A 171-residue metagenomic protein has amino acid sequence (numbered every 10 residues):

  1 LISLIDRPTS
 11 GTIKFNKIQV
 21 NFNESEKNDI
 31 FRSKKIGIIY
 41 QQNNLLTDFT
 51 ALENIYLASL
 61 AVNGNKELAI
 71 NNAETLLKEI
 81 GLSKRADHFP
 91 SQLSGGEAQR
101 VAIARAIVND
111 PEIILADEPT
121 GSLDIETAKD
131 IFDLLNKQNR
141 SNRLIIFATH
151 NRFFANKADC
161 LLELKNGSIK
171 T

Functional and structural regions predicted by a protein language model:
S3: Helix-to-loop junction immediately C-terminal to a conserved catalytic motif
G11-F22: Conserved ABC transporter NBD signature motif
F49-A58: Short coil-to-helix segment of the ABC ATPase nucleotide-binding domain corresponding to the Q-loop/switch region
F89-Q99: Conserved ABC ATPase signature
I103: Hydrophobic anchor residue at the start of the ABC signature
V108-E112: A short, proline-enriched helix->beta-strand linker immediately N-terminal to the Walker B motif in ABC-type P-loop
I114-D117: Catalytic Walker B motif of ABC-type/P-loop ATPase nucleotide-binding domains
